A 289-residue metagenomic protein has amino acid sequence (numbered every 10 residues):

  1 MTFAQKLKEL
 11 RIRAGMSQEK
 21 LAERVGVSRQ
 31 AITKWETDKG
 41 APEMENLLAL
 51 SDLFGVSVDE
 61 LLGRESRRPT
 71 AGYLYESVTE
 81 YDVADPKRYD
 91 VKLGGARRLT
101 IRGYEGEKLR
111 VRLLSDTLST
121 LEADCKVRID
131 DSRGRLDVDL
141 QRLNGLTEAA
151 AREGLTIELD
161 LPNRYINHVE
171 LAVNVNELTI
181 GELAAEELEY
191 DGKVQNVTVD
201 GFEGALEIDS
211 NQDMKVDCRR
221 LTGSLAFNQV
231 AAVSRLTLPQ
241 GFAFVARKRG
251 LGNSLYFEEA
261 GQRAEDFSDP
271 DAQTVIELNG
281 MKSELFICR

Functional and structural regions predicted by a protein language model:
Q5-R24: Short basic helix-loop element that most often maps to the first helix and adjoining turn of HTH DNA-binding modules
L7, L21-A22, I32-W35, L61: Conserved hydrophobic/aromatic packing and binding residues within compact polymer-binding modules
R13, R64-L109, L113-T120, A149-E153 (+1 more regions): Short acidic/polar N-terminal linker immediately downstream of export determinants
V27-A41, R64-S66: Recognition helix of helix-turn-helix/homeodomain-like DNA-binding domains that insert into the DNA major groove
E45-E60: DNA major-groove recognition helix of helix-turn-helix/homeodomain DNA-binding modules
E80-R88, R98, T120-E203, A264-R289: Right-handed parallel beta-helix
Q141, D200-R289: Short, surface-exposed interaction patches in beta-rich subdomains that mediate adhesion/assembly near membranes
